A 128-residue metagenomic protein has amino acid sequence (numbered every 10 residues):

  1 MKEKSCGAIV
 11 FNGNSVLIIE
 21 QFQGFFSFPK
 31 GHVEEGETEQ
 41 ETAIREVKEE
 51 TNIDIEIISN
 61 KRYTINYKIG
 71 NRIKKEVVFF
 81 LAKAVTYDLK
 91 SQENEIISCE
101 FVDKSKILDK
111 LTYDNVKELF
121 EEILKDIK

Functional and structural regions predicted by a protein language model:
M1-F28: N-terminal strand-loop-strand
G13, V85, K125: Residue-level marker of positions within ordered structural domains that often coincide with functionally constrained
F25, P29, E35, L124: Functional cleft and adjacent loop/helix regions within the main domain that mediate ligand binding or catalysis
V33-S59, Y63-E122: Unchanged
